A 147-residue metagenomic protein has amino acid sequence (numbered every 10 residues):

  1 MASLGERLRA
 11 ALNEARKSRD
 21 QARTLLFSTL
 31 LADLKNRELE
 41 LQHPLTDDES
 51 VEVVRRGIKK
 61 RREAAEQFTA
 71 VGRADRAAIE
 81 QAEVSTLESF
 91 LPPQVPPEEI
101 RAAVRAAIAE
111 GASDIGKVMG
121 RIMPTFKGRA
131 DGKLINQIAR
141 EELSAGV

Functional and structural regions predicted by a protein language model:
M1-V147: Charged, compositionally biased, marginally structured helical/coil segments
